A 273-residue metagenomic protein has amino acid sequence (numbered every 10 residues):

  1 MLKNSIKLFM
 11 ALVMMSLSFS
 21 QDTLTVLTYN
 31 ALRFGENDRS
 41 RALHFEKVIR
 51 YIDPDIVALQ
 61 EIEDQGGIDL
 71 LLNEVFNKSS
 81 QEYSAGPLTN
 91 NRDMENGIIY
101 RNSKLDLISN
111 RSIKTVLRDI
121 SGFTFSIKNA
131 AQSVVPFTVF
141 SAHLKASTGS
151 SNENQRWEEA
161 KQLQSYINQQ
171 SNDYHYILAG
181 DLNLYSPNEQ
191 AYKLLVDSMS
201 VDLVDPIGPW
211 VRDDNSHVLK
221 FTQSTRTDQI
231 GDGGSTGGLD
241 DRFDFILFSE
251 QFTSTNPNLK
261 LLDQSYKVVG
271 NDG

Functional and structural regions predicted by a protein language model:
L2-K3, F19-K78, L88-N96, F137 (+1 more regions): N-terminal, active-site-proximal structural segment of metallo-dependent hydrolase catalytic domains
K3-A11: Sec-dependent signal peptide recognition, specifically the positively charged N-region followed immediately by
A11-S20: Hydrophobic h-region of N-terminal signal peptides that target proteins for export in Gram-negative bacteria
T25-T28, D55-E61, A85-P87, N96-Y100 (+7 more regions): Structural recognition of the beta-strand scaffold that forms the well-ordered cores of secreted hydrolase catalytic
A31-E36, P54-E61, S109-S112, A146-N154 (+3 more regions): Second-shell loop/turn segments in exported
I62-K145: Structured beta-strand-rich core segments of catalytic domains in phosphoester-bond hydrolases
Q65, Q169-Y174, L184-G273: Metal-dependent phosphoester-hydrolase catalytic domains
E159-L182: His/acidic metal-ligating clusters that form di-metal
